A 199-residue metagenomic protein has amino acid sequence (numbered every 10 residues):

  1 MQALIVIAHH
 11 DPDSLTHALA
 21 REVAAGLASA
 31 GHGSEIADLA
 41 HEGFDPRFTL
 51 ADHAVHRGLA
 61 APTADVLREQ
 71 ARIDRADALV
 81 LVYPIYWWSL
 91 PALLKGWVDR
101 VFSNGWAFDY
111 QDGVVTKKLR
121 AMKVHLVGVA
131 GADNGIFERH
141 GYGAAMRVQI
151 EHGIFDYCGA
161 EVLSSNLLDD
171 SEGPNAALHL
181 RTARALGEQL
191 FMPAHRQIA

Functional and structural regions predicted by a protein language model:
M1-W106, D170-A199: N-terminal beta1-alpha1-beta2 submodule of the flavodoxin-like/Rossmannoid cofactor-binding fold
R75, A92-G96, F102-A199: FMN-binding flavodoxin-like domain, especially the glycine-rich phosphate-binding loop
